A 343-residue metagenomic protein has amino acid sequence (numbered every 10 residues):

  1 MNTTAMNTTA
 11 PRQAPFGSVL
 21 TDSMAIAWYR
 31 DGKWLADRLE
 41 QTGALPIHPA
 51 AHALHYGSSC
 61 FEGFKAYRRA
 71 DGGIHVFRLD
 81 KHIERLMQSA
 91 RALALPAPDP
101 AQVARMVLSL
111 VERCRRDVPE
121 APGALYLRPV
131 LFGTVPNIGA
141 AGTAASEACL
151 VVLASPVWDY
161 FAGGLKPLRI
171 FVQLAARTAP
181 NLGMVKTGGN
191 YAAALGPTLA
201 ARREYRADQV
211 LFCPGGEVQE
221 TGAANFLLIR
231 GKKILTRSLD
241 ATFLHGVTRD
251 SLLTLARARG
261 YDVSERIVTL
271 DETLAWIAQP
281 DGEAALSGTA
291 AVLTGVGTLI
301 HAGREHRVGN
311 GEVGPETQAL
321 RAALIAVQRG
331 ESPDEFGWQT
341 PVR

Functional and structural regions predicted by a protein language model:
M1-R113, V130-R343: Helix-start/capping segments and mature chain N-termini
R115-G123: Short secondary-structure junctions
P122-F132: Extended, Lys/Arg-enriched charged tracts that mediate electrostatic binding to polyanionic substrates
